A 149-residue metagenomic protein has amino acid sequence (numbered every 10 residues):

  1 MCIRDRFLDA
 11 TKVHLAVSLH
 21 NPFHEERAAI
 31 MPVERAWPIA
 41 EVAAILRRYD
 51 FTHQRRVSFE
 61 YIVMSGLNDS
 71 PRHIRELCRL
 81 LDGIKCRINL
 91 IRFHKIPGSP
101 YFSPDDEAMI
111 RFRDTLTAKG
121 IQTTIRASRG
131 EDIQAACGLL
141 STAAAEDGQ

Functional and structural regions predicted by a protein language model:
M1-C2, C137: Disulfide-bonded cysteines in secreted/extracellular proteins and peptides
I3-K119, T124: Conserved AdoMet/S-adenosylmethionine-binding subsite of the radical SAM
I88, I125-R129, Q149: Short, flexible loop/turn segments with low-complexity composition
A118, G130-Q149: Radical SAM enzyme core and accessory elements
